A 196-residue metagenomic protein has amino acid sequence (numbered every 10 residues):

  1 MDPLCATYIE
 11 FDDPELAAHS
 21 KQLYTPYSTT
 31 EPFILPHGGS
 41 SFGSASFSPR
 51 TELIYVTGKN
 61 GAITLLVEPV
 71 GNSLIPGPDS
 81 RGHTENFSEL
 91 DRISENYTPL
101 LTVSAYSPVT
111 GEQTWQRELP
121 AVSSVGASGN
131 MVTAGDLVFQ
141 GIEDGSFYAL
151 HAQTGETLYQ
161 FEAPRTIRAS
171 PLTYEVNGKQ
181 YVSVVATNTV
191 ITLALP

Functional and structural regions predicted by a protein language model:
M1-P196: Beta-sheet-rich non-transmembrane sensory/scaffold domains
